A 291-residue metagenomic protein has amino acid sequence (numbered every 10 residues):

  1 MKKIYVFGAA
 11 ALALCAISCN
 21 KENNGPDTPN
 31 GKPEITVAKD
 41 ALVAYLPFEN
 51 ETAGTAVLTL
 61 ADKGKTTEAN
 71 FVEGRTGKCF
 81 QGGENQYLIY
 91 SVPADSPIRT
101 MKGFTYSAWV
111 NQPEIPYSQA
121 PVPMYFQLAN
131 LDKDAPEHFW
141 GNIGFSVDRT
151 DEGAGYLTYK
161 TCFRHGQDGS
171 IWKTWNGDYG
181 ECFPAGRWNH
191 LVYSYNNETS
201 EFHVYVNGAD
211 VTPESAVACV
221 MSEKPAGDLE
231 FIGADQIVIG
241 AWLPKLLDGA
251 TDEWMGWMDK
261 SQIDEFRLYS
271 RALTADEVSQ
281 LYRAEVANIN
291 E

Functional and structural regions predicted by a protein language model:
N20-D40, Q262-E291: Extended recognition patches within non-cytosolic domains
D27-V37, G83-Y106, T174-E181: Short surface loop/edge beta-strand patches of beta-sandwich-type extracellular domains that form ligand-contact sites
A44-E51, T105-E114, E253-E285: Extracellular, beta-strand-rich glycan-interacting domains
P47-N70: Short, tryptophan-glycine- and acidic/Ser/Thr-enriched carbohydrate-recognition patches
D62-K102, P113-I115: Low-complexity, glycine/proline/serine-rich flexible segments
A108, G186-Y195, V204: Short tryptophan-centered beta-strand motifs in secreted/extracellular beta-sheet-rich domains of glycan-recognition
K160-H190: Short, aromatic/His-centered strand-loop micro-motif at the edge of beta-sheets
S215-S261: Flexible glycan-contacting loops in extracellular carbohydrate-active proteins
